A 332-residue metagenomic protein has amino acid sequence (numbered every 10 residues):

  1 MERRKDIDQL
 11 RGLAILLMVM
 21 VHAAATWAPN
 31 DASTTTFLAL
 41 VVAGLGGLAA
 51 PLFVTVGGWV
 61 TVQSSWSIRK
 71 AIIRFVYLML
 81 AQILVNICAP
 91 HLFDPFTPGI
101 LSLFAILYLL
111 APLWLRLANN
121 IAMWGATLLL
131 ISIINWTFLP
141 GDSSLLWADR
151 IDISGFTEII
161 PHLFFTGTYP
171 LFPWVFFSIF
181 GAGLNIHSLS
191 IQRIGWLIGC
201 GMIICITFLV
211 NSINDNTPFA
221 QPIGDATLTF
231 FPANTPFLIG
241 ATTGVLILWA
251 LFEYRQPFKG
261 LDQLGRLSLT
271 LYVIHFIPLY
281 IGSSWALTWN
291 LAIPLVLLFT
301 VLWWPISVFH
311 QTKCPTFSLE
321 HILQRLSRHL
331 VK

Functional and structural regions predicted by a protein language model:
M1-K332: Alpha-helical transmembrane segments and their immediate juxtamembrane cytosolic regions
